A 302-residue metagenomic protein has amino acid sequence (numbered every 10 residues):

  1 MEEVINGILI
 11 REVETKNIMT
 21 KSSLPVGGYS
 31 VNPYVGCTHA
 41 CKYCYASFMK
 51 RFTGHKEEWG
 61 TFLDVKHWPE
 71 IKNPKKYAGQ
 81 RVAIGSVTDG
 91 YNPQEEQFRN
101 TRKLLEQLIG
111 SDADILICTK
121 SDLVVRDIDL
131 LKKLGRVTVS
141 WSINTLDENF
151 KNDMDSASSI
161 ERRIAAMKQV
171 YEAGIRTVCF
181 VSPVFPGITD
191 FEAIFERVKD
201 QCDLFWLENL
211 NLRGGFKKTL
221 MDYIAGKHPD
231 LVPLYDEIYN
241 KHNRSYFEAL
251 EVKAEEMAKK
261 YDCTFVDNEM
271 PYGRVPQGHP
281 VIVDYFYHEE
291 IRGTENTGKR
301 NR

Functional and structural regions predicted by a protein language model:
M1-T138, L146-N149, I160-E161, A165 (+1 more regions): Conserved Radical SAM active-site core
E2-E14, E192-R302: Auxiliary Fe-S-binding modules of radical SAM enzymes
Y29, V82, I115, V139-W141 (+3 more regions): Hydrophobic faces of well-ordered beta-strands that scaffold small-molecule active sites in alpha/beta enzyme cores
A83-N92, D122-V125, V137-A157, P186 (+2 more regions): Conserved radical SAM core fold
I109, Y171-E172, K199, K259: Anion (oxyanion) recognition and catalysis
K120, S142, V266-M270: Conserved beta-strand termini and adjacent loop/short-helix elements that scaffold enzyme active sites in alpha/beta
K133-V139, K199-L204: Glycine-enriched alpha-helix->loop->beta-strand junction motifs that scaffold or abut catalytic
S156, K168-T189, N240-R244: Conserved strand-turn element in the central/C-terminal portion of the radical SAM core barrel that lines
